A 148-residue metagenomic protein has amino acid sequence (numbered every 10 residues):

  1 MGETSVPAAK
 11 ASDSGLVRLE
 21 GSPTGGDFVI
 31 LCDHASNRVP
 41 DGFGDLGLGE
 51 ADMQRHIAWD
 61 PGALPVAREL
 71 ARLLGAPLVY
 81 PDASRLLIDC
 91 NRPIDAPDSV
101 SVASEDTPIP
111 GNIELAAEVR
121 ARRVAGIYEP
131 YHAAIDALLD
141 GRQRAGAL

Functional and structural regions predicted by a protein language model:
G2-L148: N-terminal catalytic or cofactor-binding beta/alpha core of small enzyme domains
